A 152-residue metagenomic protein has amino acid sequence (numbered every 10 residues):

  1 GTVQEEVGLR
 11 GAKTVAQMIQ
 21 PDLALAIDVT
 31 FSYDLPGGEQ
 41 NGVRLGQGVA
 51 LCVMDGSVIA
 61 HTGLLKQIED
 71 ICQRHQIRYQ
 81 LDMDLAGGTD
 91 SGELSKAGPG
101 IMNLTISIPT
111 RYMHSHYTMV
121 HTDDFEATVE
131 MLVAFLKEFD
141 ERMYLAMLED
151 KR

Functional and structural regions predicted by a protein language model:
G1-A50, S91, M143-E149: Acidic/histidine-rich catalytic neighborhood of metal-dependent amide-processing enzymes
Q47-V129, F135-R152: Active-site-adjacent substrate-binding region of metalloamidase/peptidase-like peptide-processing proteins
